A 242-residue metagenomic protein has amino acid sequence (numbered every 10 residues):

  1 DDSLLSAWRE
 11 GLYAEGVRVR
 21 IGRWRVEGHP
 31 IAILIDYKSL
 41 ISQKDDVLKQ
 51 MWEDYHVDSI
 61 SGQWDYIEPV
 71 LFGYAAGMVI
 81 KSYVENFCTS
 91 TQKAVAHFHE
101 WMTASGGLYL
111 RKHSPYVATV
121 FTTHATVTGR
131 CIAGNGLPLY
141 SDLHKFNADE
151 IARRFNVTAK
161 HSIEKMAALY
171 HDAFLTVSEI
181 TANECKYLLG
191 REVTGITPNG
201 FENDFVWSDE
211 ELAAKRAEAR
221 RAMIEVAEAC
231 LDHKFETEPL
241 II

Functional and structural regions predicted by a protein language model:
D1-I242: Catalytic cores of nucleotide-sugar-dependent glycosyltransferases that transfer UDP/GDP/TDP-activated
